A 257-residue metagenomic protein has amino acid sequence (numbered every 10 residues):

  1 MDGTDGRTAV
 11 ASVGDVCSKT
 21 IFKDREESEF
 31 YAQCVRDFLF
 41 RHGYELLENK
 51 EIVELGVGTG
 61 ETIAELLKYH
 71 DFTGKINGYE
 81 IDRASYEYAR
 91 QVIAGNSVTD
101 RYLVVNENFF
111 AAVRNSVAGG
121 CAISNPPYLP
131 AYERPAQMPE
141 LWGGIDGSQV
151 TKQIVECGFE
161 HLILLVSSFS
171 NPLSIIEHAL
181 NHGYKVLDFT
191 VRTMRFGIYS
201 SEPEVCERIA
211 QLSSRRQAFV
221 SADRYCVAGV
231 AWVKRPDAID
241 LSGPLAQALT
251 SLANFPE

Functional and structural regions predicted by a protein language model:
M1-E51, L55-Y69, Q211-D240, P244-A248 (+1 more regions): SAM-dependent Rossmann-like transferase core, predominantly class I methyltransferases with a strong bias toward
A32-R114, S124, P130-A131: Conserved SAM/SAH cofactor-binding pocket of Class I
K50, G120-C121, E160: Conserved acidic residues
R90-Q91, R134-Q137, I175-E177: Short amphipathic alpha-helical segments
S124-Q153: Mobile active-site "lid"/loop adjacent to the S-adenosyl-L-methionine
S148-V205: Conserved Class I SAM-dependent methyltransferase catalytic core
N171-N181, S242-E257: C-terminal/domain-terminus segments
K185-A231: Class I S-adenosyl-L-methionine
